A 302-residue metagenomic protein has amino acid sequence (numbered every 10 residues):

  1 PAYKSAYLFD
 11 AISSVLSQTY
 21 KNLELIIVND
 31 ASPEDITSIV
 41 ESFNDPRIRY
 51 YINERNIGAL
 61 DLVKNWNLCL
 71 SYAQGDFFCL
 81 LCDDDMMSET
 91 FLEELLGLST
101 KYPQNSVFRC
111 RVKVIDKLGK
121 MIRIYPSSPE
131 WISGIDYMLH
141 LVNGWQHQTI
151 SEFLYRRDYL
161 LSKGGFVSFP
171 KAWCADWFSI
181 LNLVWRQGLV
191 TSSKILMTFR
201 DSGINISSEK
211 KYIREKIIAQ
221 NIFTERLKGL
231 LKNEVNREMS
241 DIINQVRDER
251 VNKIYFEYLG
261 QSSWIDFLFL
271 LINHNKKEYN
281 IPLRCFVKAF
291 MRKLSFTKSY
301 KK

Functional and structural regions predicted by a protein language model:
I12-R55: Acidic donor-binding segment of Leloir-type glycosyltransferases
D30, L81-D83, R109: Active-site acidic Asp-centered loop
E54-A73, D83-M86: Glycine-rich, basic loop-to-helix element that forms the pyrophosphate-binding segment of sugar-nucleotide handling
F78: Short aromatic/hydrophobic "clamp" motif used to bind/position activated sugar donors
L81, M86-F91, V114, Y155 (+2 more regions): Hydrophobic/aromatic residue at the end of a short beta strand that borders the catalytic acidic motif
T90-I124: Conserved donor NDP-sugar-binding/catalytic core segment of glycosyltransferases
S128-K216: Conserved nucleotide-sugar donor-binding catalytic segment
D248-K302: Membrane-interface aromatic/basic loop that binds lipid-linked glycans or pyrophosphate carriers, typified by
